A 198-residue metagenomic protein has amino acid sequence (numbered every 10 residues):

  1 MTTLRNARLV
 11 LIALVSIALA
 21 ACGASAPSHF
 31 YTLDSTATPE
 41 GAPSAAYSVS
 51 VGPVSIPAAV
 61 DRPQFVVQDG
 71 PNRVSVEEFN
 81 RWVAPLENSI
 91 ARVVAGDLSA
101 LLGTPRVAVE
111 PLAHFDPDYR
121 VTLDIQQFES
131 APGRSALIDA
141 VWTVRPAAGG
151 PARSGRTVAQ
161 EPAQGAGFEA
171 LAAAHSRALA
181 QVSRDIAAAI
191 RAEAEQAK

Functional and structural regions predicted by a protein language model:
T2-L11: Bacterial N-terminal signal peptides that target proteins for export
A18-A21: C-terminal motif of bacterial Sec signal peptides marking the signal peptidase cleavage site
G23-A26: Bacterial signal peptide processing site
F30-G52, I56: Post-signal peptide N-terminal segment of mature Sec-exported envelope proteins
T32, S48-P53, V66, R120-D124 (+2 more regions): Soluble periplasmic/extracytoplasmic beta-strand elements of cell-envelope proteins
Y47-D116: N-terminal segment of the mature soluble domain
N72-V83, A148-R184, A188: Short secondary-structure boundary motifs at beta->alpha junctions and helix caps
E129-E161: Amphipathic beta-strand/beta-sheet edge segments enriched in Tyr/Trp
